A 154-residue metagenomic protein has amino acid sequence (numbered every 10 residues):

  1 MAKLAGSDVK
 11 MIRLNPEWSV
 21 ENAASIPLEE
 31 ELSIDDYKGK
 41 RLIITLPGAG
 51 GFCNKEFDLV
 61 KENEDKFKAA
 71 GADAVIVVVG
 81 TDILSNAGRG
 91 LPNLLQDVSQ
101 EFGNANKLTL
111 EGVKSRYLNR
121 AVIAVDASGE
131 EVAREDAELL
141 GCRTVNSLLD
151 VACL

Functional and structural regions predicted by a protein language model:
M1-L154: Chalcogenol-based redox active-site neighborhoods
